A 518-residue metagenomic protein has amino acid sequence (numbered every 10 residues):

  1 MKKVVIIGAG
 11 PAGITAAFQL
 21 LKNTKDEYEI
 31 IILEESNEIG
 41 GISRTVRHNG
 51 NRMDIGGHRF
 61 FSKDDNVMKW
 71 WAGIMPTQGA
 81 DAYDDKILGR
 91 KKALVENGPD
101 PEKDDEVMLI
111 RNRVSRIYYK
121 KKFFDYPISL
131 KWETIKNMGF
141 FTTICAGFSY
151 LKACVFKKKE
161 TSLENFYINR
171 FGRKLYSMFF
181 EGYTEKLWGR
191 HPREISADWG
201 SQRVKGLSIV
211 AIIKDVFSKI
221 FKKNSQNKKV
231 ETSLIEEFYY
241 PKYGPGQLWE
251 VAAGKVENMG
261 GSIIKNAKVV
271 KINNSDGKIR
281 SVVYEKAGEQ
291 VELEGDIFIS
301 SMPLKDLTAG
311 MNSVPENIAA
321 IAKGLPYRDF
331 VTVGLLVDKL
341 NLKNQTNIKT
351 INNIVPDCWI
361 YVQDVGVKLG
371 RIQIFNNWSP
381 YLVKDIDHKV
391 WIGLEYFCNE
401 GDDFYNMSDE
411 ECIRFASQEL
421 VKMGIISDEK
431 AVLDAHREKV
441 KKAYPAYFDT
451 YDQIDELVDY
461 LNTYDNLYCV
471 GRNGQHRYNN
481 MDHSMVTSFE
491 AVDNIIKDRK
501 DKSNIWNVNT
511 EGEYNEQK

Functional and structural regions predicted by a protein language model:
M1-A12: Beta1/beta-strand and adjacent pyrophosphate-binding region of the FAD-binding site in flavoprotein oxidoreductases
A12, E38, K305: Conserved Rossmann-like nucleotide-cofactor binding loop
L21-H48: Glycine-rich FAD pyrophosphate-binding loop
N23, P241, A267-G424, Y460 (+1 more regions): Mid-domain catalytic core of redox enzymes that form a hydrophobic substrate pocket/lid adjacent to a catalytic redox
N49-C154, K205: Dinucleotide-binding Rossmann-like beta1-alpha1 core, especially the glycine-rich loop that anchors the ADP
W132-T134, T143-S275, R280, E294: Active-site/ligand-binding neighborhood in enzyme catalytic cores
K157, D296, S300-L307, D403-E410 (+2 more regions): Conserved mid-domain beta->alpha element of the FAD-binding
R437-K441, Y447-K518: C-terminal lid/capping helical subdomain adjacent to the catalytic/cofactor pocket in oxidative enzymes
